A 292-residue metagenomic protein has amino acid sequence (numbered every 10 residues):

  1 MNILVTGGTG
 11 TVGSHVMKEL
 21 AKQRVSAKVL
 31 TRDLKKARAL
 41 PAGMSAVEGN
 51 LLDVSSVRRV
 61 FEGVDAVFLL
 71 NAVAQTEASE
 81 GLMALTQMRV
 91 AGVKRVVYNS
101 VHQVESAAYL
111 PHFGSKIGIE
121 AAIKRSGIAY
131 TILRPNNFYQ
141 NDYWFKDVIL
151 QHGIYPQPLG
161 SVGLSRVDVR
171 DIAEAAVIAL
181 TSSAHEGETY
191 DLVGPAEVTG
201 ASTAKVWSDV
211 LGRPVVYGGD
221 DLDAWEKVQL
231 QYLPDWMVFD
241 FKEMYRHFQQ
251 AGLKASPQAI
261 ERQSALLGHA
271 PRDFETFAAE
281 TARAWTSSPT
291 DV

Functional and structural regions predicted by a protein language model:
M1-A42, L52-S55, E62-V64, V73-L82 (+7 more regions): Oxidoreductase cofactor-interface core, primarily capturing Rossmann-like NAD(P)-dependent enzymes
S45-E48: Conserved SAM-binding strand-loop segment of SAM-dependent methyltransferases
D223-V292: A hydrophobic C-terminal alpha-helical subdomain
